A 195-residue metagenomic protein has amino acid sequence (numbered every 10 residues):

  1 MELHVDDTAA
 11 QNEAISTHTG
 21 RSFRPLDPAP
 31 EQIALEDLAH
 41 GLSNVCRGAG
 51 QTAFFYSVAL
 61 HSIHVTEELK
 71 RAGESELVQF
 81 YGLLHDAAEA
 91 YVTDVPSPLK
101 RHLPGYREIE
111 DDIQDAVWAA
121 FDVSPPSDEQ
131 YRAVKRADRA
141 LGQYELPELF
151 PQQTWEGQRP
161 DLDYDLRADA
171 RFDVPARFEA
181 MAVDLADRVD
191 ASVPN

Functional and structural regions predicted by a protein language model:
M1-N195: Metal-dependent phosphohydrolase cores
